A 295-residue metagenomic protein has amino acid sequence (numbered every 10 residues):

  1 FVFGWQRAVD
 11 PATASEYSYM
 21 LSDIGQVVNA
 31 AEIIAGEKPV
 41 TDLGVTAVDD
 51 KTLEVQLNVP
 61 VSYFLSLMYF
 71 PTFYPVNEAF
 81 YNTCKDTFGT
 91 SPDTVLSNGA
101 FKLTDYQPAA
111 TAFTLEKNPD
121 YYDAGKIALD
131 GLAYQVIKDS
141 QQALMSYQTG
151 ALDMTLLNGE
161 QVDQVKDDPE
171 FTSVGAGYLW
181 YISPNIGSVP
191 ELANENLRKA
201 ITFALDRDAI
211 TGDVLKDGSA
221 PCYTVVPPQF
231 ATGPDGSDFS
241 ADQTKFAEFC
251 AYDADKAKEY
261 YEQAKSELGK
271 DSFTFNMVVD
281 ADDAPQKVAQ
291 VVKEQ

Functional and structural regions predicted by a protein language model:
F1-D23, E54, Q148, E191-A193: Aromatic- and charge-enriched surface segment that lines or borders ligand/interaction sites
A31-E32, K38-V40, K51, L57-K126 (+1 more regions): Gly/Pro-rich hinge or "lid" segments in bacterial periplasmic/extracellular proteins
V55, A124-Q135, K270-M277, E294-Q295: A local structural motif
V59-V61, S140, L156-V162, R207 (+1 more regions): Beta->alpha turn/N-cap motifs
V95, N118-Q164: Ligand-site clamp/hinge motif
E116-D120, A176-A200, A204, D213-V214: A bilobed periplasmic-binding-protein/Venus flytrap-type ligand-binding module shared by bacterial periplasmic
D163-G175: Ligand-binding "clamshell"
N194-E294: Append "and occasionally in soluble cytosolic enzymes with long acidic Gly/Pro-rich linkers
